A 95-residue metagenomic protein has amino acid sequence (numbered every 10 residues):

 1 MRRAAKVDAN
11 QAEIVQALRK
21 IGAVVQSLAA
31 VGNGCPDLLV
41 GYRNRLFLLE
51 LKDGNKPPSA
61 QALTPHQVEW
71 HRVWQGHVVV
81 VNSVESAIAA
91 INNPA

Functional and structural regions predicted by a protein language model:
M1-A95: Catalytic phosphate/metal-binding cores of nucleic-acid and nucleotide-processing enzymes, i.e., regions that mediate
